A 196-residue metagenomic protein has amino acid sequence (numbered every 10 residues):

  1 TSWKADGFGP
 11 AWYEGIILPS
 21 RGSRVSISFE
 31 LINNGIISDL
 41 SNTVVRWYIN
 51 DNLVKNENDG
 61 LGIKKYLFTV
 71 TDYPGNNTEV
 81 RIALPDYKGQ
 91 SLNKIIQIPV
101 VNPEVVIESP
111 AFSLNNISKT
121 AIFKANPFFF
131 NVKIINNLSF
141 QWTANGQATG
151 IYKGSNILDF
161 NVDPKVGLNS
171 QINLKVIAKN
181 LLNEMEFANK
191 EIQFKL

Functional and structural regions predicted by a protein language model:
T1-P19, K94-N116, K195: Short, compositionally biased P/S/T/A/G/V-rich stretches that sit at domain boundaries
S23-N33, K119-P127: A short beta-strand segment in extracellular, disulfide-stabilized domains
V25, P74-V80, A121, L168-L174: Exposed beta-strand face motif in extracellular beta-rich ectodomains
I37-R46, K133-Q141: Solvent-exposed loop segments of extracellular immunoglobulin-like
R46-F68, A144-N161: Surface-exposed, flexible coil segments in extracellular/virion-facing regions
A83-Y87, K175-L181: Beta-strand-rich extracellular modules
G89-V101, L182-K195: Edge beta-strands of extracellular beta-sandwich domains
